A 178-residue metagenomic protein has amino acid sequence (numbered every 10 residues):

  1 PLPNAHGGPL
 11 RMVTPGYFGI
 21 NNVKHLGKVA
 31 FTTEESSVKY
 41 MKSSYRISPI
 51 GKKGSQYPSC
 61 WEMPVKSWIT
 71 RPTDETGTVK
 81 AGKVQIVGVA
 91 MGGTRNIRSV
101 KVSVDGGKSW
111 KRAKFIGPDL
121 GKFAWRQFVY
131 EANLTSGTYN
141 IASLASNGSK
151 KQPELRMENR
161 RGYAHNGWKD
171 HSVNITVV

Functional and structural regions predicted by a protein language model:
P1-V178: Extended, aromatic/histidine-rich regions of cofactor-dependent oxidoreductases associated with respiratory
